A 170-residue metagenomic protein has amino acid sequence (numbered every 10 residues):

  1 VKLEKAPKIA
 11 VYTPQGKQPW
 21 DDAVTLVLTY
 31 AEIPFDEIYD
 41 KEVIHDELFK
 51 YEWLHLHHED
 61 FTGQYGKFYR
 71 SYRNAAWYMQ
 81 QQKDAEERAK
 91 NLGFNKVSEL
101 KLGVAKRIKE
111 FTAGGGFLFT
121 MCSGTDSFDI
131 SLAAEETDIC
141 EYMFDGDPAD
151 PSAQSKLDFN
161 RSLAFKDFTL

Functional and structural regions predicted by a protein language model:
V1, M121-L170: An acidic, glycine-rich "communication" segment
V1-A23, A31-I33: Hydrophobic targeting/anchoring helices
K2-K5, D46-F49, F111: Extracellular/periplasmic catalytic domains that process cell-envelope and extracellular macromolecules
K5, Q18-P19, E32, G66-R73 (+4 more regions): Mature catalytic domains of secreted/periplasmic carbohydrate-active enzymes
Q18-W20, I44, T62-G63, S127-D129: Flexible loop/turn segments at secondary-structure boundaries
L28: Conserved hydrophobic/aromatic pocket- or pore-lining residues that grip, position, or stack substrates in active sites
E32-E47: A short, well-structured beta->alpha microelement
Y51-S127: Short alpha-beta junction capping motif
